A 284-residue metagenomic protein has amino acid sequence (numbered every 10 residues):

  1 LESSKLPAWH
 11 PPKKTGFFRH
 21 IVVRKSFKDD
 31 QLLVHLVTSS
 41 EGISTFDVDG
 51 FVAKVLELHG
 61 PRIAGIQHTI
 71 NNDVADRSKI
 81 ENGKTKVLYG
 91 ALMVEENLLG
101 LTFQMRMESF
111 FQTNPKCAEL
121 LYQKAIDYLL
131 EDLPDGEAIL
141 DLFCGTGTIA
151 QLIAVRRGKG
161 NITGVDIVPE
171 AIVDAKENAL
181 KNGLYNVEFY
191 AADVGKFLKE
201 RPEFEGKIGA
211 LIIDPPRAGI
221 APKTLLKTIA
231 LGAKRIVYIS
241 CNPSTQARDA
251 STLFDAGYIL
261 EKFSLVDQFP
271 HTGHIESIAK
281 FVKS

Functional and structural regions predicted by a protein language model:
L1-H10, F27-D29: Extended interfacial segments that mediate partner engagement and assembly in macromolecular machines
A8-T15, D135-I139: Short helix/loop segment immediately N-terminal to the Walker
P11-P12, H20, L265-Q268: Short, solvent-exposed loop/turn elements at beta->coil junctions and helix N-caps that rim active or binding pockets
T15-K28: Short edge beta-strands and adjacent turn/loop segments
V23, D30-S39, T102-R106: Short, aliphatic-rich beta-strand segments
S26, S39, V282-S284: Residue-level recognition of strand-loop junctions within catalytic nucleotide-signaling folds
K28-D30, G273-H274: A short, glycine/Asx- and small/polar-enriched loop/turn that sits immediately N-terminal to a beta-strand
I43-D47, A53-S284: Rossmann-like S-adenosyl-L-methionine
